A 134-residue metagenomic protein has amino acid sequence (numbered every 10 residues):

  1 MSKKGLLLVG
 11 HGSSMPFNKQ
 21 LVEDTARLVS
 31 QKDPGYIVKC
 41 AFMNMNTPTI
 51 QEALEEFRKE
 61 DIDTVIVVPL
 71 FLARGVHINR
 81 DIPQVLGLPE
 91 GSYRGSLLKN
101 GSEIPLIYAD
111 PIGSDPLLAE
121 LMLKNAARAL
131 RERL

Functional and structural regions predicted by a protein language model:
M1-L134: Active-site-proximal alpha-helix that buttresses catalytic centers in soluble enzyme cores
